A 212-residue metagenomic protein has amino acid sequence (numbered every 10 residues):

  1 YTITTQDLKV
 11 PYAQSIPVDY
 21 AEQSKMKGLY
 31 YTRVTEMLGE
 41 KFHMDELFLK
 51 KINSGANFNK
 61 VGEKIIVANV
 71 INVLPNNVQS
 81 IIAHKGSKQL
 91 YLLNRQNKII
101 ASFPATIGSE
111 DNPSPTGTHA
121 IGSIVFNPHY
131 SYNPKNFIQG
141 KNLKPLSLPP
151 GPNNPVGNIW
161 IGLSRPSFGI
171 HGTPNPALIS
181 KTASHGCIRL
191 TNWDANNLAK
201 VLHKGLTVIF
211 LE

Functional and structural regions predicted by a protein language model:
Y1-K9, K50-I81: Extracellular LysM carbohydrate-binding repeats and other cell-envelope/extracellular binding modules
T2, F48-K50, K64-I66, S80-I82 (+6 more regions): Soluble periplasmic/extracytoplasmic beta-strand elements of cell-envelope proteins
T2-H43: Primarily a LysM-type cell-wall glycan-binding module
T32-N59, K98, W193-N196, V201: LysM (lysin motif) carbohydrate-binding repeats in extracellular/periplasmic proteins that recognize
D45, N57, A68-P128: Cell wall/extracellular polymer interaction/catalysis modules
V61-E63, Q79, G86-Q89, A101 (+5 more regions): Envelope-exposed proteins and targeting segments
P128-Y132, I170: Short, solvent-exposed loop/turn elements at domain surfaces
K141-E212: Exported/periplasmic cell-wall-interacting domains
